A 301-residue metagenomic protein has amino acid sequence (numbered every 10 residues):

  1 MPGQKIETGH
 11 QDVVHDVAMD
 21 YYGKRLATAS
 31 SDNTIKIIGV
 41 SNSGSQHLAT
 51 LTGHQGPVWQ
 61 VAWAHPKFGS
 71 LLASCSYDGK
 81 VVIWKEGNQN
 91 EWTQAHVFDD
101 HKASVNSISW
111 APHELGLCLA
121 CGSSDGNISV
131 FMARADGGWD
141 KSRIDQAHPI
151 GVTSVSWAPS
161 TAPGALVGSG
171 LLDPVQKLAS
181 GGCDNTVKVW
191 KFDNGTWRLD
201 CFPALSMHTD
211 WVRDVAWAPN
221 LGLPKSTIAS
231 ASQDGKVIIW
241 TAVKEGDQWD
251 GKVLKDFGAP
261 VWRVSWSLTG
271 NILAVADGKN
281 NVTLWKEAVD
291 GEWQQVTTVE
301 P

Functional and structural regions predicted by a protein language model:
M1-Q11, G44-Q46, D250-G251: A short helix->beta-strand "capping" segment at the edge of beta-propeller domains
E7-V14, L51-V58, F98-V105, D145-V152 (+4 more regions): WD40/WD-repeat beta-propeller blade N-cap
V13, Y22, H47, P57 (+9 more regions): WD40/WD-repeat beta-propeller blade-loop signature
V17-G23, A62-G69, S109-G116, S156-V175 (+2 more regions): Loop/turn segments within WD40 beta-propeller blades
A29-D32, S74-D78, C121-D125, S180-D184 (+2 more regions): Conserved strand-to-loop turn within each blade of WD40 beta-propeller repeats
I35-V40, V61, V81-E86, I128-A133 (+4 more regions): WD40-repeat beta-propellers
H96-W190: Solenoidal tandem-repeat scaffolds enriched in leucines and small polar residues
P163, R213, L223-S226, K236-I238 (+1 more regions): Terminal intrinsically disordered, low-complexity extensions flanking WD-repeat/beta-propeller proteins
